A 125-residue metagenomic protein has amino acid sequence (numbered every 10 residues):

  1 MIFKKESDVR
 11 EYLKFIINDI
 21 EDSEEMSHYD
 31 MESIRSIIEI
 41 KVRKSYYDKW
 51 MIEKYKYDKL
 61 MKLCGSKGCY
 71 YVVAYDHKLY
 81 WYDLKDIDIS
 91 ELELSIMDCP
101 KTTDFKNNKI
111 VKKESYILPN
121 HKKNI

Functional and structural regions predicted by a protein language model:
M1-E25, L79: Acidic-basic catalytic patches of nuclease active cores, encompassing PD-(D/E)XK and other metal-cofactor nuclease
N18-I20, I38, G68-Y70: Hydrophobic anchor at the start of a short beta-strand that flanks the dinucleotide cofactor-binding loop
M31-Y46: Conserved catalytic cores of phosphodiester-cleaving nucleases, focusing on short active-site segments
K44-D58: Active-site-adjacent loop/helix micro-motif of nuclease/hydrolase catalytic cores
S45, L79, I87-T103: Acidic, low-complexity, intrinsically disordered interaction modules
C64-I87: Nucleic-acid nuclease catalytic cores
P100-I125: Charged phosphate-binding loop/patch that engages nucleotide di/tri-phosphates or the phosphate backbone of nucleic
